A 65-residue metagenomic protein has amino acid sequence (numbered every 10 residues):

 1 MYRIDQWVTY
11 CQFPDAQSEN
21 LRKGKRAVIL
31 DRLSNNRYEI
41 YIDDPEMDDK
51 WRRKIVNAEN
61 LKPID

Functional and structural regions predicted by a protein language model:
R3-D65: Basic/aromatic-rich interaction segments and small domains that mediate binding to polyanionic partners
